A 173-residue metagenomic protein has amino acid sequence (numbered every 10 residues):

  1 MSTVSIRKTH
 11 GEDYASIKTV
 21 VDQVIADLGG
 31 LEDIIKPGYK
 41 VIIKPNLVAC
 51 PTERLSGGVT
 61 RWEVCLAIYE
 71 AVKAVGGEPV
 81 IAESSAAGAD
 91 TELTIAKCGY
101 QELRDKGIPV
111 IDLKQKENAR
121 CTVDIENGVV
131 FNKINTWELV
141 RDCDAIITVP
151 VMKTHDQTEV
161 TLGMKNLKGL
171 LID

Functional and structural regions predicted by a protein language model:
M1-D173: N-terminal and secondary-structure boundary signal
